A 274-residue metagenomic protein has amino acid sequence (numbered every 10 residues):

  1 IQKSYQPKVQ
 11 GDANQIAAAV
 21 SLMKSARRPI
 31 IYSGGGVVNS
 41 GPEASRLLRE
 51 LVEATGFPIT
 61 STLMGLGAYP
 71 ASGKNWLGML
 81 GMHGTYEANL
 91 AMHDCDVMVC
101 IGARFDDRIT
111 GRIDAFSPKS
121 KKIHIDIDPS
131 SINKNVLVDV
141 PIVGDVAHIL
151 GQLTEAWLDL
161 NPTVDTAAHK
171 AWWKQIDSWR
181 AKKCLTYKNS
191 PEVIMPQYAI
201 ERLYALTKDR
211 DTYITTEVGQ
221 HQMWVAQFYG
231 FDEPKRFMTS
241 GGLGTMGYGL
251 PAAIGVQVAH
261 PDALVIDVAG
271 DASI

Functional and structural regions predicted by a protein language model:
I1-L22: Conformationally flexible catalytic loops at phosphate/diphosphate-handling active centers
P7, G65-K174, V268: Glycine-rich, acidic loop regions that bind phosphate or pyrophosphate groups
Q15-I31, L51, M92-D94, R202-T212 (+1 more regions): Glycine-rich phosphate/diphosphate-binding loops that line cofactor/substrate pockets in enzymes
G35-G36, A103, G270-A272: Active-site metal-binding loops of divalent metal-dependent hydrolases
P42-M64, T212: Redox- and metal-dependent alpha/beta enzyme cores, enriched for Fe-S-associated oxidoreductases and cofactor-handling
Q175-D262: Active-site diphosphate/adenylate-binding microenvironment
A263-I274: DG-centered beta-turn motif at the end of beta-strands
